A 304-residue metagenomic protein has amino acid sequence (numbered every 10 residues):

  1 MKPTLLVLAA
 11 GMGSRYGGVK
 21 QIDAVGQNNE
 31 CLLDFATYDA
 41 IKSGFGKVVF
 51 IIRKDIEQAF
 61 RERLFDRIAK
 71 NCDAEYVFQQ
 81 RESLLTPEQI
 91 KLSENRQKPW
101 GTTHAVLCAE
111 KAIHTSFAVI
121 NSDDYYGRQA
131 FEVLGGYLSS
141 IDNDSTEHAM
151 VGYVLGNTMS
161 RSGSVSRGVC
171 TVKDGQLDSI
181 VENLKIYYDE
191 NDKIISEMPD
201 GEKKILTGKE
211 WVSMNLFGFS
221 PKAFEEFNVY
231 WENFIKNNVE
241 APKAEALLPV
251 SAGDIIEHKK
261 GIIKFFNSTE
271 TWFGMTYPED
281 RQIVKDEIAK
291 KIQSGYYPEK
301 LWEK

Functional and structural regions predicted by a protein language model:
M1-V19, D23-A24, E30: N-terminal nucleotide-binding beta1-loop-alpha1 segment
M1-V7, E30-V119, Y126, F131 (+1 more regions): Conserved N-terminal catalytic core of the sugar/cofactor nucleotidyltransferase
F60-L64, L134, F227, V284: Hydrophobic packing residues within well-ordered alpha-helices of enzyme cores
T86-Q97, G163-G168, E279-I283: Short, surface-exposed amphipathic charged segments that create phosphate/polyanion-binding patches used for binding
R128-F217: Conserved core of the sugar-phosphate nucleotidyltransferase
L216-F227: Conserved nucleotide-sugar donor-binding and metal-coordinating catalytic region shared by glycosyltransferases
N228-G261: A C-terminal functional module that forms or caps the active site or interfaces directly with catalytic machinery
E257-I262, W272-K304: Hydrophobic helical membrane-anchoring modules
